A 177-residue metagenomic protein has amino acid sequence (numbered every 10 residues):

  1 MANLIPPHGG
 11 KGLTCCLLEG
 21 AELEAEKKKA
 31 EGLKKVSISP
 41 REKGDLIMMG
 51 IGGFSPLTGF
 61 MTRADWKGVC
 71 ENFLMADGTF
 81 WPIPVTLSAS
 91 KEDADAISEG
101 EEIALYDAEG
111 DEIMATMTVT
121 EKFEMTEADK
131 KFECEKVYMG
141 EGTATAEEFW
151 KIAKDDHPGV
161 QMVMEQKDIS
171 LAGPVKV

Functional and structural regions predicted by a protein language model:
M1-V177: Non-catalytic terminal extensions that flank enzyme cores
